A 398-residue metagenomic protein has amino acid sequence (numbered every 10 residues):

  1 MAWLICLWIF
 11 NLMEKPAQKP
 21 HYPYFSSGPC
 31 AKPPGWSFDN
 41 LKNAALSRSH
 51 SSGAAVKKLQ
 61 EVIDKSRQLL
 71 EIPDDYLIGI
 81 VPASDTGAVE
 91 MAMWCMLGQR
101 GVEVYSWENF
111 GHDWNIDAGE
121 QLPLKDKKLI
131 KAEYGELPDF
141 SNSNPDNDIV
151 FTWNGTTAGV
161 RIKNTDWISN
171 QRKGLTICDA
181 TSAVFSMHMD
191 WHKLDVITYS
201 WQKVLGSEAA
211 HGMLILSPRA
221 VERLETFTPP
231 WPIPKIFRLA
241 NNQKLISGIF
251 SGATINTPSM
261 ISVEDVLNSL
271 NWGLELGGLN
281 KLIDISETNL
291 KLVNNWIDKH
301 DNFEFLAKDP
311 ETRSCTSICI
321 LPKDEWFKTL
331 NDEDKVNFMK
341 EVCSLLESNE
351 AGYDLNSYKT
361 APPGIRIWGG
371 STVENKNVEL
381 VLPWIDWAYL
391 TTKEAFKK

Functional and structural regions predicted by a protein language model:
W8-G53: N-terminal "arm"/small-domain region of PLP-dependent enzymes with the aminotransferase-like
D39-M91, C95, N109-D117, D298: Conserved N-terminal alpha-helix of the aminotransferase class I/II PLP-enzyme fold
K65-P73, W272-A307, L345: Conserved PLP-dependent catalytic core of the aminotransferase class-I/II
G87, W94-I149: PLP-dependent aminotransferase-like
E133-F185, V196, V204: Active-site phosphate-binding strand-loop segment of PLP-dependent enzymes
W191-Q202, G212: Conserved active-site segment immediately N-terminal to the catalytic lysine that forms the internal aldimine
Q202-N295: Active-site C-terminal subdomain of aminotransferase-like
D298, N302-K376, L380: Conserved C-terminal alpha-helix-loop-beta "cap" of PLP-dependent enzymes that closes/shapes the active-site mouth
